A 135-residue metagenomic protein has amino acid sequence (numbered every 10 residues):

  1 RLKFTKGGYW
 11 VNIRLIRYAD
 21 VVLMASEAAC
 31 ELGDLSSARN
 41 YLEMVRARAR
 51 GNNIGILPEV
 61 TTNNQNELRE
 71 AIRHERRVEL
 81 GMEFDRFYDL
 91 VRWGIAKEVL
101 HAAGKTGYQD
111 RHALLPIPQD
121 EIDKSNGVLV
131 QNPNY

Functional and structural regions predicted by a protein language model:
R1-Y135: Acidic/polar-rich alpha-helix caps and helix-coil junctions
